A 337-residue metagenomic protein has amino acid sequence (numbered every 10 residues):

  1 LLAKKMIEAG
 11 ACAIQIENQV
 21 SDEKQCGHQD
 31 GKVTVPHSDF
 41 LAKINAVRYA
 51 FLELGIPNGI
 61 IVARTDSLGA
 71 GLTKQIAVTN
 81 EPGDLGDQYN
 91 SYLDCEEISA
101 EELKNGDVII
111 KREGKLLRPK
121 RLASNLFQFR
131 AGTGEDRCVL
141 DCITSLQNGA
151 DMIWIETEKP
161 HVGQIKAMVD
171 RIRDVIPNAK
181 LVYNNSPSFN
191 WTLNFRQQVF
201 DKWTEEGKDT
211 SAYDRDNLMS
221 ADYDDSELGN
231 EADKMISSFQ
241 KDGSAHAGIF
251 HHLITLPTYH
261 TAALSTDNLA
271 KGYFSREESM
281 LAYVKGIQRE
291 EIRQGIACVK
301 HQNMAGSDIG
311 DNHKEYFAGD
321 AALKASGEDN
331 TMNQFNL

Functional and structural regions predicted by a protein language model:
L1-L253, D267, K271, S307-L337: Alpha/beta enzyme core
T192, H260-T261: A SIS-like phosphosugar-recognition module
I254-Y259: Short acidic/histidine-rich active-site segments
R276-I287: Polybasic, proline/glycine-rich intrinsically disordered low-complexity segments
E291-I292: Acidic, glycine-enriched catalytic cores built around paired aspartates
C298-S307: Extracellular/luminal recognition modules and glycoprotein regions
